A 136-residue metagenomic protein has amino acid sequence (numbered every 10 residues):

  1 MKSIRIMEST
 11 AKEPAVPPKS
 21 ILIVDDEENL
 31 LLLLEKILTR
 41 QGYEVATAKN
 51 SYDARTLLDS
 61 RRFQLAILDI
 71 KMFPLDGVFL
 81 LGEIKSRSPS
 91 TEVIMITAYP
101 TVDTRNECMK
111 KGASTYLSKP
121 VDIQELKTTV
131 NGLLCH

Functional and structural regions predicted by a protein language model:
M1-S20, Q124-H136: Non-catalytic signal-transmission and effector/linker regions of two-component phosphorelay proteins
L31, F73, T101: The feature encodes the CheY-like receiver
L32-R40: Charged docking surfaces used in two-component/phosphorelay signaling
T47-L65: Acidic, metal-coordinating helix/loop segments flanking the phosphotransfer/catalytic sites of two-component signaling
K49-N50, D76-F79: Acidic catalytic/metal-coordinating carboxylates
F79, P100-T115, T128: Alpha4 helix (beta4-alpha4-beta5 surface) of REC/receiver domains from two-component response regulators
